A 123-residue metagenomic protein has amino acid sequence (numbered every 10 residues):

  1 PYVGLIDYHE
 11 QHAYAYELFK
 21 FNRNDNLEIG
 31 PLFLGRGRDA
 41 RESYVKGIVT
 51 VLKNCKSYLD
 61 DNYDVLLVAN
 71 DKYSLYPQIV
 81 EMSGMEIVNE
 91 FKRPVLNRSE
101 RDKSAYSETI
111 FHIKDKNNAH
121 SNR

Functional and structural regions predicted by a protein language model:
P1-R123: Class I S-adenosyl-L-methionine-dependent methyltransferase catalytic core
